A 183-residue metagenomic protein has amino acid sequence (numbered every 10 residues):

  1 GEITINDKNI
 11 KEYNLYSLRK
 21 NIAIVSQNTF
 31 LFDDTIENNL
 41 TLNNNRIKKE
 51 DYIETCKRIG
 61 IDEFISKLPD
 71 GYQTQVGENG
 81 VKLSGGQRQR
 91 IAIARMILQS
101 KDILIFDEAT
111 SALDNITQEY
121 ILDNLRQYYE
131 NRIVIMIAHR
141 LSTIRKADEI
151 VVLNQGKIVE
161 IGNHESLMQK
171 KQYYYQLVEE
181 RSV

Functional and structural regions predicted by a protein language model:
E2-T4, E12, R19, E37-E78 (+3 more regions): ABC ATPase nucleotide-binding domain helical subdomain, centered on the C-loop/LSGGQ "ABC signature"
K67, D123, R140, R145-V183: C-terminal portion of ABC ATPase nucleotide-binding domains
I93, I137: Hydrophobic anchor residue at the start of the ABC signature
L98-D102, N131: A short, proline-enriched helix->beta-strand linker immediately N-terminal to the Walker B motif in ABC-type P-loop
L104-E108: Catalytic Walker B motif of ABC-type/P-loop ATPase nucleotide-binding domains
N115-I116: Helix N-cap at the start of a conserved alpha-helix in ABC-type nucleotide-binding domains
Q127-M136, I144: Conserved catalytic loops of ABC-family nucleotide-binding domains
